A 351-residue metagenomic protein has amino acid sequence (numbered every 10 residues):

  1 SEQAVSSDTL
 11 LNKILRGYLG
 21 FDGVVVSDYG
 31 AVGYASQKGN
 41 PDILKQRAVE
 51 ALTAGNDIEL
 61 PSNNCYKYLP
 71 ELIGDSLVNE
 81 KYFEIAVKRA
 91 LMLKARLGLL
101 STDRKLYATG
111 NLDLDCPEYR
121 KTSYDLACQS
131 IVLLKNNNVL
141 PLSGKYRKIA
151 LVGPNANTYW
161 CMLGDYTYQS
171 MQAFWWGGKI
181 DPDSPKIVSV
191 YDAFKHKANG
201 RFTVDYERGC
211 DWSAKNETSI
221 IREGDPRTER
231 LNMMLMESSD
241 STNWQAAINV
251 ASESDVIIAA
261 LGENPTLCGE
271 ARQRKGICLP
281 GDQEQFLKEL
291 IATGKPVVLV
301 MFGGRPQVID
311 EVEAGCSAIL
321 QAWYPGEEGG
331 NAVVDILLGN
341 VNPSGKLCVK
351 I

Functional and structural regions predicted by a protein language model:
S1-V5, K13, G17-G20, V26-Y29 (+6 more regions): C-terminal non-catalytic regions of proteins with extracellular/luminal or membrane-system context
L11, L15-Y18, L44-G55, K88-L99: Conserved short secondary-structure transition element at the edge of the structured enzyme core that lines
F21-D22, D57, N79, L100: Short coil/loop linkers at secondary-structure junctions
L52-P61, C65: Mobile "lid/hinge" segments at catalytic clefts and subdomain interfaces of large enzymes
S62-T102, N111: Long, well-ordered, tryptophan-enriched scaffold segments
N63, G98-A108, V152-G153, A259-N264: Flexible hinge/switch segments at interdomain interfaces of large molecular machines
L106-E118: Short His/Asp/Glu-rich catalytic/ion-coordination signatures at enzyme active sites or charged loops
